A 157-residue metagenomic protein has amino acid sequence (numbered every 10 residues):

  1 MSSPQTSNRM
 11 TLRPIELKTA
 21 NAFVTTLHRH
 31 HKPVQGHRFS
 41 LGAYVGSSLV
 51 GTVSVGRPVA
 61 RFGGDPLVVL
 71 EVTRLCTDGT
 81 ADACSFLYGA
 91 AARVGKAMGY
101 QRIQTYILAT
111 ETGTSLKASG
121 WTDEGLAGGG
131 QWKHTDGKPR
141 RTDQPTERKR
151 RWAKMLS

Functional and structural regions predicted by a protein language model:
M1, L156-S157: C-terminal end-of-chain micro-motif
M1-V34: Short amphipathic alpha-helix that is part of the acyltransferase structural core
T11-P14, R38, V45-G46, T52-R148: Acyl-donor binding region in acyl/amide transferases
V24, L41-Y44: Active-site and channel-lining beta-strand-loop segments that bind or position nucleotide-derived/phosphorylated
P33-L41: N-terminal carbohydrate-binding/catalytic regions of secreted carbohydrate-active enzymes
R150-M155: C-terminal edge-of-domain segments
